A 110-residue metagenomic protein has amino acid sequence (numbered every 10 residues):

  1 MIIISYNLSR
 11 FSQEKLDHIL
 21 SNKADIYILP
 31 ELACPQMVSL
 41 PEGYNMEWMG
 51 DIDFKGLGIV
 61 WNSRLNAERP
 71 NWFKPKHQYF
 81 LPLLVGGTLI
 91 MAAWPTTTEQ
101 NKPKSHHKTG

Functional and structural regions predicted by a protein language model:
M1-E42, M49-F54: N-terminal, active-site-proximal structural segment of metallo-dependent hydrolase catalytic domains
I3-R10, P70-F73, N101-S105: Short, flexible loop segments at the rims of nucleotide/cofactor-binding pockets, characterized by
H18, H77, H106-H107: Histidine (H) residue identity feature
P30-T98: Structured beta-strand-rich core segments of catalytic domains in phosphoester-bond hydrolases
T96-G110: Active-site-proximal segments of metal-dependent phosphoesterases and phosphodiesterases across multiple
